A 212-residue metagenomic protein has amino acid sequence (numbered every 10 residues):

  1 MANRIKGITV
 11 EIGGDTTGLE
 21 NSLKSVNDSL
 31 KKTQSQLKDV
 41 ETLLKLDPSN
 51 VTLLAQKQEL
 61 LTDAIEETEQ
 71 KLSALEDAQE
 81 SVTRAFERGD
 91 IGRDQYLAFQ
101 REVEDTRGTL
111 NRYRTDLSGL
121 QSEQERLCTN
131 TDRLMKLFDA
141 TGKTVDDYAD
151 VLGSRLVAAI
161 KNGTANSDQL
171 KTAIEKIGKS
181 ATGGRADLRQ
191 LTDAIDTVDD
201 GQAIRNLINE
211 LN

Functional and structural regions predicted by a protein language model:
M1-R4, I8-N50, L54-R88, G92-E210: Residues at a specific register/face of alpha-helical coiled-coils
